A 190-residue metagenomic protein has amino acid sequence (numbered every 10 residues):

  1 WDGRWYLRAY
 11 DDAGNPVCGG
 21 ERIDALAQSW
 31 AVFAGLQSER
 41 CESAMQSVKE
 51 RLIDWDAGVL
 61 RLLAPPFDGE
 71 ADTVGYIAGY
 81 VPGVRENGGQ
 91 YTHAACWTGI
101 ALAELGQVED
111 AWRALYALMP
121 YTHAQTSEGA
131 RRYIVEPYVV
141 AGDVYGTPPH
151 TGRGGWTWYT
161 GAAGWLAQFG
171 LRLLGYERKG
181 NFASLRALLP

Functional and structural regions predicted by a protein language model:
W1-V74, Y116, P120-P148: Catalytic cores of carbohydrate-active enzymes
L26-Q28, A95, L166: Residue-level detector of extended alpha-helical repeat arrays and alpha-solenoid scaffolds
E50-W55, P66-D68, G79-Q90, W97-P190: Non-catalytic C-terminal accessory modules of carbohydrate-active enzymes
